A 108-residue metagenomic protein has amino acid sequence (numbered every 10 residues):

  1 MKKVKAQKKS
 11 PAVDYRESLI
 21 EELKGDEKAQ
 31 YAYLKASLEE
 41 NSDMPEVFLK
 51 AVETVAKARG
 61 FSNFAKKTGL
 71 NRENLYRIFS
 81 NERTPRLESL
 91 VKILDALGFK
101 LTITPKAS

Functional and structural regions predicted by a protein language model:
M1-K50: N-terminal flexible/basic segments that precede or flank functional cores
K24, L38, K57, S80-R83: Alpha-solenoid HEAT/Armadillo repeat architecture
F48, F61, I103-P105: Recognition helices and adjacent regulatory flanks at domain boundaries
K57-R77: Short alpha-helical DNA-recognition segment
L87-T104: DNA major-groove recognition helix of helix-turn-helix/homeodomain DNA-binding modules
